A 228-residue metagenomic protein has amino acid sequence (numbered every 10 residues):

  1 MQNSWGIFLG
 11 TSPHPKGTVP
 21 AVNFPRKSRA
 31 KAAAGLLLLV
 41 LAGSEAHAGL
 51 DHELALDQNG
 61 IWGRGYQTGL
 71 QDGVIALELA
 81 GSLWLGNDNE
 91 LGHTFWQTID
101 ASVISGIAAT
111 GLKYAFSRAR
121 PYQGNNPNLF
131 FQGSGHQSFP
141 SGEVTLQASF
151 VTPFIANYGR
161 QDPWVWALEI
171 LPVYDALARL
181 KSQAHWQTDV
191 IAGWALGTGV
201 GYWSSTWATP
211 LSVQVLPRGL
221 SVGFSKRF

Functional and structural regions predicted by a protein language model:
I7-S12, K16-P20, F24-A33, G65-G69: Bacterial N-terminal signal peptides that target proteins for export
G35-L36, A46: Cleavable N-terminal signal peptides
L41-E45: N-terminal signal peptide c-region/cleavage motif recognized by signal peptidases
H47-F139, V144-L180: Hydrophobic alpha-helical bundle signature of multipass membrane enzymes
L83-G86, Y158, Y202, T206-L211 (+1 more regions): Outer-membrane beta-barrel proteins
R118-N126, Y174-S205: Interfacial helix-loop-helix junctions of multi-pass membrane proteins
S149, P153, G199, G223-S225: Outer-membrane beta-barrel architecture
P217-F228: Outer-membrane beta-barrel "beta-signal"
